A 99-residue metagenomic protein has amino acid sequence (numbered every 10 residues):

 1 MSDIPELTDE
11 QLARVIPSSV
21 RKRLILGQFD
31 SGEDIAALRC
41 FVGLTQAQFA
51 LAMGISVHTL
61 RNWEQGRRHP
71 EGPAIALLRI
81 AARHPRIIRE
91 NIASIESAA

Functional and structural regions predicted by a protein language model:
M1-F29, I87-A99: N-terminal flexible/basic segments that precede or flank functional cores
S31-D34, P73: N-terminal positioning helix adjacent to the helix-turn-helix/winged-helix DNA-binding module
D34-Q48: Short basic helix-loop element that most often maps to the first helix and adjoining turn of HTH DNA-binding modules
I35, F49-A50, L60-W63: Conserved hydrophobic/aromatic packing and binding residues within compact polymer-binding modules
F49, M53-H58, L78: Short amphipathic alpha-helix starts
I55-P70: Recognition helix of helix-turn-helix/homeodomain-like DNA-binding domains that insert into the DNA major groove
P73-E90: DNA major-groove recognition helix of helix-turn-helix/homeodomain DNA-binding modules
